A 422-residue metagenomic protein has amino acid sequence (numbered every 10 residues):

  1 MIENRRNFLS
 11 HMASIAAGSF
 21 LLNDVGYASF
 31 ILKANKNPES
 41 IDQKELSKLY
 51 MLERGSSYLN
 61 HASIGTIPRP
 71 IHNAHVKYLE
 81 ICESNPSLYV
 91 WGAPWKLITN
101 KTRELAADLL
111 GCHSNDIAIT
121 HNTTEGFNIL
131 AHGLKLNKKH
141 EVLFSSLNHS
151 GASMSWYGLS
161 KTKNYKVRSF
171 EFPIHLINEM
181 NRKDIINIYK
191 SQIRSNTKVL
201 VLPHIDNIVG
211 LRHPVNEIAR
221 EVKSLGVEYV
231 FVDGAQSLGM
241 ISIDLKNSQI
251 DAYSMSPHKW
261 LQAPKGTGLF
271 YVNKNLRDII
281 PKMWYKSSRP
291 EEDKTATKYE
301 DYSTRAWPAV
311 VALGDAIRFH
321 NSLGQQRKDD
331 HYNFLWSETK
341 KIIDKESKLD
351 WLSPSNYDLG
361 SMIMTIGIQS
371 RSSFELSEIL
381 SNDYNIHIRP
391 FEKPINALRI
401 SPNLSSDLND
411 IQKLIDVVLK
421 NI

Functional and structural regions predicted by a protein language model:
I2, N7-I422: Pyridoxal 5′-phosphate
